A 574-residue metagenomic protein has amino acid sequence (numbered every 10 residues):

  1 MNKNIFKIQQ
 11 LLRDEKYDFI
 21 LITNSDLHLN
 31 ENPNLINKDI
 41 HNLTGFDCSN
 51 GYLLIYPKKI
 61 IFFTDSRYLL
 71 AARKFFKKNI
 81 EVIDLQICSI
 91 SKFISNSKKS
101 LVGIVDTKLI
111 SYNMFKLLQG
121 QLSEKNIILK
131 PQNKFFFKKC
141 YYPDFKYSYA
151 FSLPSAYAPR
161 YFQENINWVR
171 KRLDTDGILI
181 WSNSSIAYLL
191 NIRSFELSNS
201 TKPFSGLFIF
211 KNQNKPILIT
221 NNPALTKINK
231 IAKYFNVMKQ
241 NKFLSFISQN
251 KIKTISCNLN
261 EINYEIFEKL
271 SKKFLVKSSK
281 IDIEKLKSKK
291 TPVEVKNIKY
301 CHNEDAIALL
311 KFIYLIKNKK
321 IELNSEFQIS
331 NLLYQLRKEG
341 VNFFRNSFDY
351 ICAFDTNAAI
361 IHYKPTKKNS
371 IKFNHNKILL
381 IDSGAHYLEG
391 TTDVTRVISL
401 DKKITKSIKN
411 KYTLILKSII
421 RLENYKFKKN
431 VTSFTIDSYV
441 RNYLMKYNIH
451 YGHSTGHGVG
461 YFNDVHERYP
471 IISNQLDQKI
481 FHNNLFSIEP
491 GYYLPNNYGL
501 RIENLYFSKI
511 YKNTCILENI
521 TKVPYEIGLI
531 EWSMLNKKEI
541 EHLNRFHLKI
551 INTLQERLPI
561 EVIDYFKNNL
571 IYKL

Functional and structural regions predicted by a protein language model:
M1-L574: Active-site neighborhoods and metal-handling regions in enzymes and metal-associated proteins
